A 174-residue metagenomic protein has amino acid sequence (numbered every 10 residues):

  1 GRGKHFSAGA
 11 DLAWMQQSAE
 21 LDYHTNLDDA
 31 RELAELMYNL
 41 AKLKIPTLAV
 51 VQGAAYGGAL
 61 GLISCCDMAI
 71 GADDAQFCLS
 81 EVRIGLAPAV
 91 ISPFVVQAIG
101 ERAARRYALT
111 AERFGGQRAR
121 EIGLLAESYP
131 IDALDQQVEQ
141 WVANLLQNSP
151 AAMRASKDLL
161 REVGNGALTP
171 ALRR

Functional and structural regions predicted by a protein language model:
G1-Y38, A55, A167: Glycine- (often His-adjacent) and acidic-residue-rich active-site loop that binds/positions the CoA thioester
M15-Q17, Y23, I99, A133 (+2 more regions): Short amphipathic alpha-helical leader/targeting segments
D29, L33, L134-Q137, A171: Hydrophobic alpha-helical packing elements
L33, S149, M153, L172-R173: A structural signal for well-ordered alpha-helical scaffolds and beta->alpha junctions
Y38-A151: Crotonase-fold acyl-CoA enzyme core
L160: Active-site-adjacent beta-strand/loop module that shapes the phosphate/pyrophosphate-binding cleft
N165-R174: Short, intrinsically disordered, charge-balanced linker/junction segments flanking boundaries in proteins
